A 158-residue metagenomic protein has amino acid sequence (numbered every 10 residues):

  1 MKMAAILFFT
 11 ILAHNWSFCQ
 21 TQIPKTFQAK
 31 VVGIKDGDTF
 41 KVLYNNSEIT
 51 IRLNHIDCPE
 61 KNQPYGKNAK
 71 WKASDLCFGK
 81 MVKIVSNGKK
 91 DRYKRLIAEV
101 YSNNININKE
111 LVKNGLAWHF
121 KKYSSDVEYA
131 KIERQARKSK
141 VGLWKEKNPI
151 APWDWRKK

Functional and structural regions predicted by a protein language model:
K2, F8, L12-K158: Small beta-barrel nucleic-acid-binding modules, primarily SNase/OB-fold domains and secondarily Tudor-like barrels
